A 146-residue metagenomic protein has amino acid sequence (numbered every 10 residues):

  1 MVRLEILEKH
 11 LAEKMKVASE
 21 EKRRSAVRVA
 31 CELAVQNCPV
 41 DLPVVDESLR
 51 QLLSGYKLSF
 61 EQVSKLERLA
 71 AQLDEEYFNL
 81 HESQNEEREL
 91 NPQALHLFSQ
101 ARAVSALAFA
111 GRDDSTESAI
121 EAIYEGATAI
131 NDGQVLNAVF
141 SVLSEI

Functional and structural regions predicted by a protein language model:
M1-I146: Structured binding/interaction patches within domain cores
